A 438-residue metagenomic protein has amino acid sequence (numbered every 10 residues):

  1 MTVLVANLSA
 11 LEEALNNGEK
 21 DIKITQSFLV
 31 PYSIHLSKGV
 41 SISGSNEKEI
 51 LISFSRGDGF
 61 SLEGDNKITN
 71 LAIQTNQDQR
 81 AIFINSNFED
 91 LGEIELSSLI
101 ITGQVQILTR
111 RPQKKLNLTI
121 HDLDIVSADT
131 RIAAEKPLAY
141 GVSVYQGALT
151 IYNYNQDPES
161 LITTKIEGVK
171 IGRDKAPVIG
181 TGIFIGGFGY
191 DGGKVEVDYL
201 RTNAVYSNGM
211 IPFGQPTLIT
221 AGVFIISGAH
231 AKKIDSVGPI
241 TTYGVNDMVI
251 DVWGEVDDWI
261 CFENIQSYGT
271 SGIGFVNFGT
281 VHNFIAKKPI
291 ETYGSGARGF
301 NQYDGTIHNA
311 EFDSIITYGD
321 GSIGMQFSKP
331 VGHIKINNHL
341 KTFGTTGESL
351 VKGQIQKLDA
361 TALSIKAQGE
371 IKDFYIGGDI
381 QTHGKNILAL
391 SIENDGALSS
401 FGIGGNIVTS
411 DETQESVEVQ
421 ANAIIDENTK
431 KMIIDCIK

Functional and structural regions predicted by a protein language model:
M1-T25, L29: Acidic Gly/Asp/Thr-rich repetitive segments characteristic of extracellular carbohydrate-active and adhesion proteins
N16, D65, F88-E93, P112 (+11 more regions): Structural signal for repeat-unit boundaries in curved repeat scaffolds
N16-N17, L29-S43, I50-E93, G103-Q113 (+1 more regions): Extracellular beta-strand-rich solenoid/capping regions of secreted or surface-exposed proteins that bind or remodel
N17-K20, S37-G39, G64-D65, I101 (+3 more regions): Short glycine/proline-enriched coil/turn segments at helix->beta-strand junctions
E47-S55, T69-R80, L96-Q104, H121-T150 (+9 more regions): Beta-strand-rich solenoid/repeat architectures in extracellular/passenger domains of polysaccharide-targeting enzymes
